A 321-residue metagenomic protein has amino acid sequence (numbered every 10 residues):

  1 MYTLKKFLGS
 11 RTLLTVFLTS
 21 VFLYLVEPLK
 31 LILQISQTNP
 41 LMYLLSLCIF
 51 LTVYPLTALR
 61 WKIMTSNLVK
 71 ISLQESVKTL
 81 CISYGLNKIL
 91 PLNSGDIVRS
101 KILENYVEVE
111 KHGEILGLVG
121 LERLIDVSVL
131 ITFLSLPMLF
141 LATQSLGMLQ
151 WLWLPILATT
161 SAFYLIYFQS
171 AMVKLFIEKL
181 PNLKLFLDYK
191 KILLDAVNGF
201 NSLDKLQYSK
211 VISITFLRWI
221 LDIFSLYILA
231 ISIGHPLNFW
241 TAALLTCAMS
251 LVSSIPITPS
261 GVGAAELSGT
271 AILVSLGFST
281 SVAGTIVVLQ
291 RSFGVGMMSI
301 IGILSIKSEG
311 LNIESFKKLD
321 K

Functional and structural regions predicted by a protein language model:
M1-C81, F140, L146-S254, F293-K321: Predominantly cytoplasmic-facing regulatory/coupling regions of multi-pass membrane proteins
L68-V69, Y106-V107, I233-G234, S275-F278: Short helix-loop-helix connector
Q74-K78, D96, V109-L121, S279-L289: Membrane-interface alpha-helices at helix entry/exit sites of multi-pass transporters
C81-V98, E104, F200: Short intracellular "coupling" helices and adjacent cytoplasmic loop segments at the cytosolic face of multi-pass
G85-P91, T246-E266: Transmembrane alpha-helix interface/packing and boundary motifs in multi-pass membrane proteins, characterized by
L86-L90, L116-M138, T285-I300: Membrane-embedded alpha-helical segments of transport systems, primarily multispan ion/solute transporters
S94-N105, P259-S275: Re-entrant/interfacial helical elements at transmembrane boundaries that shape and gate the permeation pathway
N105-H112, T246: Membrane-helix boundary/interface segments in integral membrane proteins
